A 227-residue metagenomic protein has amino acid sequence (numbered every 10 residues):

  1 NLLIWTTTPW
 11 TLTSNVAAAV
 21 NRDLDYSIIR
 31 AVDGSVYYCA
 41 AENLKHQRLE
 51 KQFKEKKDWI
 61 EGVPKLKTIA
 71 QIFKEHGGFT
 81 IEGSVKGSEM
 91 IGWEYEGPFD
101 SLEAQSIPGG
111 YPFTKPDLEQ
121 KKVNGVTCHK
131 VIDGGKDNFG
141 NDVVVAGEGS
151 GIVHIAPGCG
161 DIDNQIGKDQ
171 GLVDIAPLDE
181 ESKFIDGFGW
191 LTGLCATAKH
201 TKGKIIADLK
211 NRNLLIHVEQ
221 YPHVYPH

Functional and structural regions predicted by a protein language model:
N1-G125, E181-L191, H227: Conserved, charged catalytic cores of large soluble enzymes
N1-T13, S27, D33-S35, D58-G62 (+2 more regions): Residue patterns forming the tRNA-binding/recognition surfaces of aminoacyl-tRNA synthetases and related DALR
E103-D161: Catalytic-site beta-strand/loop segments enriched in glycine and acidic/polar residues
